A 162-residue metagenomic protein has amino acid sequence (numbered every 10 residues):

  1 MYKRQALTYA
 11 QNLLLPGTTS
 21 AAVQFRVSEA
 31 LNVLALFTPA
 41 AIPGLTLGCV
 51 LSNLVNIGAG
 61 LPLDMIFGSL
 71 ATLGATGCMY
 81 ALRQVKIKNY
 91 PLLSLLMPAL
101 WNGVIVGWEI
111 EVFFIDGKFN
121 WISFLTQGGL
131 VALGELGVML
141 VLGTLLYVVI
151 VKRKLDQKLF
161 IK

Functional and structural regions predicted by a protein language model:
Y2, L7, V33, F37 (+3 more regions): Broad hydrophobic/π-residue packing in well-ordered secondary structure
K3-A40: Hydrophobic transmembrane alpha-helices
N12-A22, V50-L70, G74-G77, A81-K162: Membrane-embedded alpha-helical hairpins and interfacial helices in multi-pass inner-membrane proteins
F25-E29, L45, G103-V104: A generic alpha-helix surface/boundary motif
L34-T46, R83-L92: Membrane-helix interface "capping/anchor" motifs
